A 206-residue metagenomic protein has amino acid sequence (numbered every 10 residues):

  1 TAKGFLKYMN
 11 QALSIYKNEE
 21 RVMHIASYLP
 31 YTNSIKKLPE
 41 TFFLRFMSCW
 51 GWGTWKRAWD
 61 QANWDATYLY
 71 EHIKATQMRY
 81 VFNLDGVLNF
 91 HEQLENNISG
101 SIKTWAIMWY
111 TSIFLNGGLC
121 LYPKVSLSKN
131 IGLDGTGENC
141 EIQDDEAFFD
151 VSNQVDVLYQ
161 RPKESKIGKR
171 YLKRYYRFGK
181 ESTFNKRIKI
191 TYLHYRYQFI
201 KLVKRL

Functional and structural regions predicted by a protein language model:
A2-L206: An acidic/histidine-cluster motif and surrounding catalytic segment that typifies divalent-metal-assisted enzyme active
